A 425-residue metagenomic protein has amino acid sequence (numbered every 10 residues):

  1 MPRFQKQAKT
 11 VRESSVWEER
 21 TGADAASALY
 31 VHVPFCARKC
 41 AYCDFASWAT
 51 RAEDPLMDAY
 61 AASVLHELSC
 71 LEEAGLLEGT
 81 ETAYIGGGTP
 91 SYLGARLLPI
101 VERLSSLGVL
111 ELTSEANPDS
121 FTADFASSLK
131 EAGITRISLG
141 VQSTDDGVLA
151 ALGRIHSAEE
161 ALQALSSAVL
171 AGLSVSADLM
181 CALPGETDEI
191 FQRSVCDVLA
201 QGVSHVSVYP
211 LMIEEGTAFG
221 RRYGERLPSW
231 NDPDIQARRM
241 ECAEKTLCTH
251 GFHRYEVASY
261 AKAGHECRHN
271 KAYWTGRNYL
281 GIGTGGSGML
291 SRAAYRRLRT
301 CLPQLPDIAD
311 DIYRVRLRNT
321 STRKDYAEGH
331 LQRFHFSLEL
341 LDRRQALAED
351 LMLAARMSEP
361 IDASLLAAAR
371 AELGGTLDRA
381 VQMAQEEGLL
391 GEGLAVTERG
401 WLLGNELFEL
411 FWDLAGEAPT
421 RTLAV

Functional and structural regions predicted by a protein language model:
M1-A28, A37, E386, R421-A424: Flexible, acidic/Gly-rich N-terminal and inter-domain linker regions that tether and position cofactor-handling modules
S14-S15, E19, D24-A28, A46-A74 (+2 more regions): C-terminal scaffold of the Radical SAM
H32-S47: Local cysteine-cluster metal-coordination motifs and their immediate loop/turn environment, predominantly Fe-S cluster
D178, Q345-M352, D378, W401 (+2 more regions): Non-catalytic, well-ordered alpha-helical scaffold segments
R370-Q385: Short amphipathic alpha-helical interaction segments
Q385-G393: A short, conserved structural fragment
V396-G400: Basic, amphipathic "hinge/linker" alpha-helix immediately C-terminal to the N-terminal HTH DNA-binding motif
W401-V425: Short, amphipathic alpha-helical interaction segments positioned at domain boundaries
